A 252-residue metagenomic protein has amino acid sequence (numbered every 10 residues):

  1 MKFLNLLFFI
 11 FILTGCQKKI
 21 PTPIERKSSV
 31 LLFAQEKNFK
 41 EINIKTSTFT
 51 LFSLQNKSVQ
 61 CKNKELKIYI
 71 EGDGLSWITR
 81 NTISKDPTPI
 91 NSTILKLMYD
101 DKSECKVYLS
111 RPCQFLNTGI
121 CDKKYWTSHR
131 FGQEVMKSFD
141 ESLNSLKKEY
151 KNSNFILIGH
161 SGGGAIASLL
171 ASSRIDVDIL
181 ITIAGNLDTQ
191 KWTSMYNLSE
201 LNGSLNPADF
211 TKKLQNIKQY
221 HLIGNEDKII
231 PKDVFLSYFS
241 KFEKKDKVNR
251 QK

Functional and structural regions predicted by a protein language model:
Q17-K19: Bacterial signal peptide processing site
S28-S58: N-terminal cap/lid segment of alpha/beta-hydrolase-fold proteins
T50, S58-S110, F115-L116: Short, surface-exposed "cap/lid" segments of acyl-processing enzymes
C121-E149: Alpha/beta-hydrolase active-site loop
I158-G163, A167: Gly/Ala-rich beta-loop-alpha elbow adjacent to hydrolase catalytic centers
L169-D178: Conserved hydrolase catalytic core segment
G185, Q190-K252: The feature captures the conserved acid-bearing segment of alpha/beta-hydrolase catalytic domains
